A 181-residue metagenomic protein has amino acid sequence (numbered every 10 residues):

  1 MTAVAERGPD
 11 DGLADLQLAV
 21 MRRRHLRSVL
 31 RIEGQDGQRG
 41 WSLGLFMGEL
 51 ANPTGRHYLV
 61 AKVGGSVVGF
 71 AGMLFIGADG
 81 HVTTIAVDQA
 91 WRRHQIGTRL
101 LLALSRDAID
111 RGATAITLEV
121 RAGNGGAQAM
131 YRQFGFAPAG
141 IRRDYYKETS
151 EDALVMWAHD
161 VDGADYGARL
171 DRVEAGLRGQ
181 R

Functional and structural regions predicted by a protein language model:
T2-A3, T117-E119, R132, A137-L154 (+1 more regions): Conserved catalytic-core motifs of GNAT/GCN5-like acyltransferases
A3-E6, D11-G12, Q17-R92, L101-R111 (+2 more regions): Acetyl-CoA-dependent GNAT
G40, H94, E148-S150: Non-catalytic, surface-exposed connector residues within folded enzymatic/regulatory domains
N52-G55, A127, S150-E151: Short Asp/Glu-rich motifs
D88, R92, E119-G123, E148: Residue-level recognition of the GNAT/N-acetyltransferase active site
R93-R106, G125, A129-Q133: Conserved acetyl-CoA-binding loop-helix of GNAT-fold acetyltransferases
T98, E151-D160: Accessory recognition modules or surfaces
